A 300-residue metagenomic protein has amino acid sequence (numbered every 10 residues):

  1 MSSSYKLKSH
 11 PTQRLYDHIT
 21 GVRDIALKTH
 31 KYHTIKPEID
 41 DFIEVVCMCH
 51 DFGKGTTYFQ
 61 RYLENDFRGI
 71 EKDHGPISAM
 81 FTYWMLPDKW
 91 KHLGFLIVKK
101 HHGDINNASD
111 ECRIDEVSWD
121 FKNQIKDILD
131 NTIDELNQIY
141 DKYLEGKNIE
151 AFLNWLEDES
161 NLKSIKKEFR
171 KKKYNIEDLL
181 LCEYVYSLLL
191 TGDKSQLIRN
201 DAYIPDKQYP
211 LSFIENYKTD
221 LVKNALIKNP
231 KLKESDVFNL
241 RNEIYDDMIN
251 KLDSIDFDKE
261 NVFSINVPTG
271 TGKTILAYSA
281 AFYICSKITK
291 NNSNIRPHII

Functional and structural regions predicted by a protein language model:
M1-D220: Accessory nucleic-acid engagement/destabilization modules that flank
G21, I25, E243-K251, L276-A280: Well-ordered alpha-helical segments embedded in enzymatic catalytic cores
T29, H33, I255, I284-I288: Hydrophobic helix-cap positions at the C-terminus of alpha-helices in RecA-like/P-loop ATPase nucleotide-binding cores
F42, E260-S264, H298-I299: Residue-level preference for the first positions of well-ordered beta-strands
Q208-N239: Accessory nucleic-acid engagement and inter-domain coupling regions that lie outside the RecA/P-loop ATPase cores
I227-N266: Conserved pre-motif I regulatory segment
F257-I284: Walker A/P-loop
A280-I300: Conserved SF1/SF2 helicase motif Ia
